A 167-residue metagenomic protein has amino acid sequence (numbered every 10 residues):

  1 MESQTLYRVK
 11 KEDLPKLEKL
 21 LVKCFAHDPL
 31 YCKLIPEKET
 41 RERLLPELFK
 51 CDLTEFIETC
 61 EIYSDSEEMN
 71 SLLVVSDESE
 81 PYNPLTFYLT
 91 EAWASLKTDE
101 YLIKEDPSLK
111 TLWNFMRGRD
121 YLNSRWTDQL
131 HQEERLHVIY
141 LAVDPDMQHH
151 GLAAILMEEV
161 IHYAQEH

Functional and structural regions predicted by a protein language model:
T5-K19, H27: A short beta-loop-alpha structural element at the N-terminal edge of CoA-dependent acyl/N-acetyltransferase catalytic
L14-V22, E42, P46: An amphipathic alpha-helix signature
K19-E39, D52: Helix-loop element at the rim of GNAT/NAT acetyltransferase active sites that forms part of the acceptor-substrate
K38-E61: Active-site rim helix/loop that mediates acceptor-substrate recognition in acyltransferases
I57-S76, A142-D146: Conserved beta-hairpin
V74-Y140: Conserved acyl-donor/pantetheine-binding loop and adjacent beta-alpha core of acyl/acetyltransferases and related
Y121-Q132, I155-H167: Conserved acyl-CoA
Y140-V143, H149-H162: Conserved acetyl-CoA-binding loop-helix of GNAT-fold acetyltransferases
